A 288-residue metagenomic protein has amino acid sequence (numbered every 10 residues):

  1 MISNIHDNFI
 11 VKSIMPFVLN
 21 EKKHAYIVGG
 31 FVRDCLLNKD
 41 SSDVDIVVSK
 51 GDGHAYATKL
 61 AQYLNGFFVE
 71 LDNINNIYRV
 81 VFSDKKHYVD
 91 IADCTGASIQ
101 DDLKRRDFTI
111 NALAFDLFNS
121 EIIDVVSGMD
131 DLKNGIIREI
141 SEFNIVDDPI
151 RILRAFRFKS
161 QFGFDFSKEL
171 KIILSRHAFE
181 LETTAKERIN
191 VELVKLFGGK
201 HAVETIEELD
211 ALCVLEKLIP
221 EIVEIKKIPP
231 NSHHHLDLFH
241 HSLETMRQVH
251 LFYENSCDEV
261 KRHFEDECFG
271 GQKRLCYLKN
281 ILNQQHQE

Functional and structural regions predicted by a protein language model:
M1-E288: Catalytic cores of the polymerase beta-like nucleotidyltransferase superfamily and closely associated nucleotide
